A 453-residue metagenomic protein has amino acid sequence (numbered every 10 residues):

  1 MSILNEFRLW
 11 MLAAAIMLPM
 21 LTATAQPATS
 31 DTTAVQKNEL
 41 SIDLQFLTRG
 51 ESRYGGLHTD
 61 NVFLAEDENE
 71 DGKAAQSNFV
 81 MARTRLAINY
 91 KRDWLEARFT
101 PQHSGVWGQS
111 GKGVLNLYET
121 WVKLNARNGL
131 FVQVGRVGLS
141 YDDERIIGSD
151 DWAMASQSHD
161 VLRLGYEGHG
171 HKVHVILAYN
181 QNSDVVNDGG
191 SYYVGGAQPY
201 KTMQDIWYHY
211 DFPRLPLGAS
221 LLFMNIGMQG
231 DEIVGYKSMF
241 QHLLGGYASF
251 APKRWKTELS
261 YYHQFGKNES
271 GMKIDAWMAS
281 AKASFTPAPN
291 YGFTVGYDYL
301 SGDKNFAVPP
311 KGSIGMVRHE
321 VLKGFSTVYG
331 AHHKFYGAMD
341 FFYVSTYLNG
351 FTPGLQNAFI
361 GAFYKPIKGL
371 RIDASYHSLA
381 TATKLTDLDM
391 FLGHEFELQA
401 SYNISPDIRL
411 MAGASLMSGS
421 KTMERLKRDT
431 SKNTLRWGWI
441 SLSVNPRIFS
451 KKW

Functional and structural regions predicted by a protein language model:
S2-M11: Bacterial N-terminal signal peptides that target proteins for export
W10-M20: Bacterial N-terminal signal peptides
A25-G135, L162-Y166, F240, G246-S260 (+5 more regions): Beta-barrel outer-membrane channel/assembly domains of diderm bacteria
Y54-F63, Q109-L115, E144-D151, V185-G195 (+5 more regions): Outer-membrane beta-barrel translocator domains and adjoining extracellular loop/strand segments of Gram-negative
F63-E68, T100-P101, G138-I146, N180-G189 (+6 more regions): Flexible, solvent-exposed coil segments and beta strand-coil junctions, predominantly the extracellular/periplasmic
N78-D184, D205, H209-P216, A283-G330: Outer membrane beta-barrel
H171-S260: Internal metal/ion-chelating core segments
Q264, E269-G361, R371, R425-K427: Extracellular/periplasmic loop regions
